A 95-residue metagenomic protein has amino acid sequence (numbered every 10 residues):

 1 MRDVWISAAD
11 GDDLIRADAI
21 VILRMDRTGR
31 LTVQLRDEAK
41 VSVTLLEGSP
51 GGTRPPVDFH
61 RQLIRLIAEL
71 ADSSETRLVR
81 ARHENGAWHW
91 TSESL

Functional and structural regions predicted by a protein language model:
M1-L14, D18-L95: Eukaryotic intrinsically disordered, low-complexity regulatory linkers and tails enriched in Ser/Thr/Pro
